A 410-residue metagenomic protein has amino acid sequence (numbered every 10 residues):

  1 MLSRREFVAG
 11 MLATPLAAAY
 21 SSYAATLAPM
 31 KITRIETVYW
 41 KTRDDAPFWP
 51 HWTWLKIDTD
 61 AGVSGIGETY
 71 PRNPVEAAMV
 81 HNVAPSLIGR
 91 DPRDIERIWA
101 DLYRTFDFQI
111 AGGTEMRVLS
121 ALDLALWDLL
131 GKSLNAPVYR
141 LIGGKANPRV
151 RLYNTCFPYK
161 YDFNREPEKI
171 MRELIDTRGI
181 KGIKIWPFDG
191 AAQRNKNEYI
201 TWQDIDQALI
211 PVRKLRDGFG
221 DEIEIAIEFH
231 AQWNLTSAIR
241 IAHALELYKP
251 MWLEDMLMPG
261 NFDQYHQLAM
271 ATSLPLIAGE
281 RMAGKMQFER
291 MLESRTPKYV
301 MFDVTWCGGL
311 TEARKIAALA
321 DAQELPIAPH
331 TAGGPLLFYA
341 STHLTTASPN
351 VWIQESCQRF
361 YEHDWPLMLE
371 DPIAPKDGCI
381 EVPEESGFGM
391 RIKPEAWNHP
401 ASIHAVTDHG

Functional and structural regions predicted by a protein language model:
M1-T14: N-terminal secretory signal peptides and thylakoid transit peptides that target proteins across membranes
M11, H363, M368-G410: C-terminal extensions of enzymes
A18-F48, I57: C-terminal segment of N-terminal export signals and the immediately downstream linker at the start of the mature
D58, A77-A78, P85, R90 (+5 more regions): Shared catalytic-loop signature of beta/alpha-barrel
D58-L134: Metal- or metallocofactor-binding catalytic centers and their adjacent structured scaffolds across diverse enzyme
G62, L122, N135, E228 (+5 more regions): Conserved, mostly hydrophobic/aromatic
D123-Y159: Glycine-rich, aromatic-flanked loop segments that form ligand/cofactor-binding clefts across common enzyme folds
R149, N154-H266: Metal-dependent enolase-superfamily TIM-barrel catalytic cores that perform enediolate-based chemistry
